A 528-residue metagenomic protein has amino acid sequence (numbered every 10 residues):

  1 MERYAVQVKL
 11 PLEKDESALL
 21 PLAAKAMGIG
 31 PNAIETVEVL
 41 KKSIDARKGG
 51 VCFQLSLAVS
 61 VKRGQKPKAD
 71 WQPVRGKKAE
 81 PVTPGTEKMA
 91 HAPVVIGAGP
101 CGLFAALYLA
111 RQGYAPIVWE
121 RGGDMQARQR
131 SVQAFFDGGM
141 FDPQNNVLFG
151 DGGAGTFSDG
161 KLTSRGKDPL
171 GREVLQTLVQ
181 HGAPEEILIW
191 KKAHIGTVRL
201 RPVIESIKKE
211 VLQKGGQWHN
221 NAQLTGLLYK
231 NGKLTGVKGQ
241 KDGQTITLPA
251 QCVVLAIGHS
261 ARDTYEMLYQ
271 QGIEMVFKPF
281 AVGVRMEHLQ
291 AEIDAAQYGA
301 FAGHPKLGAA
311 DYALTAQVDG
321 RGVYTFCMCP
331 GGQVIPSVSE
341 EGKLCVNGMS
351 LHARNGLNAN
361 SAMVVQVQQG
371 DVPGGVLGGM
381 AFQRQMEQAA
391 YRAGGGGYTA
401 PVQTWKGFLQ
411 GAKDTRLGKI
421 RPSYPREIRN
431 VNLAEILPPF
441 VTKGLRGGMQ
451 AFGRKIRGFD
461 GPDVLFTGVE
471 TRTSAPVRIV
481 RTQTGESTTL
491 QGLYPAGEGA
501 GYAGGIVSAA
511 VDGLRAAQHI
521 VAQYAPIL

Functional and structural regions predicted by a protein language model:
M1-F53, L57-F157, K161-H181, E185-L528: Residues forming the flavin
